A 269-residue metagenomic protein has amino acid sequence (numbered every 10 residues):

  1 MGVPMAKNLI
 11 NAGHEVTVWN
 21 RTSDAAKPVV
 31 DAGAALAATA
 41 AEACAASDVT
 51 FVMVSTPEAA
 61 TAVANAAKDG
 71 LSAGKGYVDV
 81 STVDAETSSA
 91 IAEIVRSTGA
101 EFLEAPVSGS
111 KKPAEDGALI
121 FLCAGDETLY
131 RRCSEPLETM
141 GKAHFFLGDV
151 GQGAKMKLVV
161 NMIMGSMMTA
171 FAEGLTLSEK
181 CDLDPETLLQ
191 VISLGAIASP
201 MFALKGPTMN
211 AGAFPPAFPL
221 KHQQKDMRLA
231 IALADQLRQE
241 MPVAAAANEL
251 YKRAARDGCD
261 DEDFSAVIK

Functional and structural regions predicted by a protein language model:
M1-V52, K75, K111: NAD(P)+-binding Rossmann beta1-loop-alpha1 motif at the extreme N-terminus of oxidoreductases
M5-L9, I91, P136, L177: Hydrophobic residues within alpha-helices that form the first helical element adjacent to the glycine-rich loop
V16, L36, E101-L103, H144 (+2 more regions): Hydrophobic beta-strand scaffold residues
R21-T22, T56, D126: Residues in the short beta-alpha loop(s) of Rossmann-like NAD(P)-binding domains
A40-E101: Rossmann-fold NAD(P) dinucleotide-binding segment
Y77, T82-M162: Rossmann-fold dinucleotide-binding core
Q152-V267: Helical "substrate-binding/catalytic lid" subdomain of Rossmann-like NAD(P)-dependent dehydrogenases/reductases
